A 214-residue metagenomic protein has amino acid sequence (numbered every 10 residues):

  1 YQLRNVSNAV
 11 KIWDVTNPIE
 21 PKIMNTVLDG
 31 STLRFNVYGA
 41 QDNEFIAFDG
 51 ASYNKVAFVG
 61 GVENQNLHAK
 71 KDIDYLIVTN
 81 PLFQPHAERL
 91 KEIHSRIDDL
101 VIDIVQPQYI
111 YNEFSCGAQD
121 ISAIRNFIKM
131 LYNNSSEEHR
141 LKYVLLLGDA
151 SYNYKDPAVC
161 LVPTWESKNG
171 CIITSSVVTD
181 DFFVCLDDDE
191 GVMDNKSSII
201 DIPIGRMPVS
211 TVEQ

Functional and structural regions predicted by a protein language model:
Y1-Y75, T79-P81, E92-I97, E113-Q214: Structured catalytic cores of large enzymes
Q84-A87, V101-V105, Q119: A conserved hydrophobic secondary-structure block that centers on an alpha-helix together with its immediately flanking
D103-S115: Conserved BB-loop
